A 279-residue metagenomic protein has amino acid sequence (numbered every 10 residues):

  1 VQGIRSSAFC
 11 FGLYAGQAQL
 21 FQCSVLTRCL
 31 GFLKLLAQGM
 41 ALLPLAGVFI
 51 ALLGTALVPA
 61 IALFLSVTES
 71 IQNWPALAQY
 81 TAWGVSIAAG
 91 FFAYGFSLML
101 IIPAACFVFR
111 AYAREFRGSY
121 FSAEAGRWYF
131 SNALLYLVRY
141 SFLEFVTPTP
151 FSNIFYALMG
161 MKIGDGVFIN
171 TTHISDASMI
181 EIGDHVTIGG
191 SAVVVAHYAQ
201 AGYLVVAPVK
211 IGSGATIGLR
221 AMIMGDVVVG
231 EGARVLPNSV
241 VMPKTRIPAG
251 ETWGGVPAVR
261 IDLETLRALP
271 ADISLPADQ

Functional and structural regions predicted by a protein language model:
V1-A157, E264-Q279: Terminal amphipathic alpha-helical/low-complexity segments used for targeting or macromolecular assembly
V1-Y14, L20, I188-H197, A201-Q279: Glycine-rich hexapeptide-repeat left-handed beta-helix
G95, P103, R114-S119, G160 (+5 more regions): Glycine-centered flexibility motif
C106, T172, A258: Residue-level marker of positions within ordered structural domains that often coincide with functionally constrained
L137-V195, A201-G202, A207, A221-I223 (+1 more regions): Left-handed beta-helix
